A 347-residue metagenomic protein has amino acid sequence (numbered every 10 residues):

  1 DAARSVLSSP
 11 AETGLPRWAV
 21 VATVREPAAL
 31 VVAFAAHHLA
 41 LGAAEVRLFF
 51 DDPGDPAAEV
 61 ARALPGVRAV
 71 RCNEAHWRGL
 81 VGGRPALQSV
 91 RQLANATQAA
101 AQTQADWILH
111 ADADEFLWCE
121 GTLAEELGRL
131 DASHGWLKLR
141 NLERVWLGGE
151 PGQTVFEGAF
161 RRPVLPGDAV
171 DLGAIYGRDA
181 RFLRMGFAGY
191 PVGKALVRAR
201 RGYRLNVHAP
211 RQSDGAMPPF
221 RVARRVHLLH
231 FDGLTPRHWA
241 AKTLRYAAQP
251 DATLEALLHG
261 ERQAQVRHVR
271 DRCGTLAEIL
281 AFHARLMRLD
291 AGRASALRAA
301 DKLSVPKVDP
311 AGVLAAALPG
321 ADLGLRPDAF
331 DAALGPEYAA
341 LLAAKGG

Functional and structural regions predicted by a protein language model:
D1-L39: N-proximal low-complexity "stem/linker" segments adjacent to membrane-targeting elements
L30-F34, N95, D112, E126: Short, hydrophobic/aromatic alpha-helical segments in well-folded domains
A35-A36, D51, A58: SAM cofactor-binding core of SAM-dependent methyltransferases, primarily the Rossmann-like beta-alpha-beta module
A44-E45, D106, G135: Short acidic/polar active-site loop segments enriched in Thr and Asp
A44-P53, A69-N73: Short beta-strand/loop segment that forms part of the nucleotide-sugar
P56-W107: Active-site-proximal specificity loops/subdomain of glycosyltransferases
A86-S89, C119-G347: Catalytic-site signature of metal-activated, phosphate-bearing donor transferases, centered on the GT-A/GT-A-like
A105-W118: Short beta-strand-to-loop acidic/aromatic patch adjacent to the donor-nucleotide binding site
